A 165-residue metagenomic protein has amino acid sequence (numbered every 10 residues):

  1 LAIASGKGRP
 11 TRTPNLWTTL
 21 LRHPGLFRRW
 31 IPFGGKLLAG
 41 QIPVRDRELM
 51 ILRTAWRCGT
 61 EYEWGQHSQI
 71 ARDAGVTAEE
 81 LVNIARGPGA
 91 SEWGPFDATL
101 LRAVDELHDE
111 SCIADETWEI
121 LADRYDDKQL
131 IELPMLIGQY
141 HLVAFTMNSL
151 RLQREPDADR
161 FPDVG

Functional and structural regions predicted by a protein language model:
L1-D46, V164-G165: Secretory/endomembrane lumenal or extracellular ectodomains immediately following the signal peptide
K7-G8, P24-R29, G59-W64, E80 (+2 more regions): Short acidic alpha-helix initiation/capping motifs at coil-to-helix transition points, especially at protein N-termini
L16-L20, G34, L49-A55, I84-A85 (+2 more regions): Short alpha-helical scaffolding segments that buttress acidic/His motifs in well-ordered protein cores
I42-V44, G75-E79, A114, D126-D127: Helix N-cap / loop-to-helix initiation motif
E48-L49, T54-A74, A78: Conserved alpha-helical segments that form or flank metal/cofactor-binding pockets of metalloenzymes
A74-A103, H108: A contiguous pocket-lining binding segment that forms or flanks enzyme active sites
G94-P134: Acidic/histidine-rich alpha-helical segments that form the ligand environment of transition-metal centers
I120-A122, G138, T146-G165: Acidic, carboxylate-rich catalytic segments that either coordinate divalent cations
